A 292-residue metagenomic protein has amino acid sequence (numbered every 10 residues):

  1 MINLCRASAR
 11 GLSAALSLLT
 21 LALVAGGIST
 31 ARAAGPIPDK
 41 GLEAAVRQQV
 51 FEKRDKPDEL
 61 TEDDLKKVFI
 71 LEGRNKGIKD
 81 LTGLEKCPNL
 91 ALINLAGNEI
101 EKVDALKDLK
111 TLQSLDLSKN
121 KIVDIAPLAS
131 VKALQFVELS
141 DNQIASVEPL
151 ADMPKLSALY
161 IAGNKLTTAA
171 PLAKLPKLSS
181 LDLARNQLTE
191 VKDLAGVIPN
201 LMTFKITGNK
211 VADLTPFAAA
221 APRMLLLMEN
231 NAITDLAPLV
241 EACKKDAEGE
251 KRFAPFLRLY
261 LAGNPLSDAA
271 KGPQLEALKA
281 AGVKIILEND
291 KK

Functional and structural regions predicted by a protein language model:
M1-R10: N-terminal secretory signal peptides that target proteins for export/translocation
S13-G26: Bacterial N-terminal signal peptides
K40-D104, Q113, S118: LRR N-terminal entry segment and analogous cap-like coil->beta motifs
V68, L90, L112, L134 (+6 more regions): Conserved hydrophobic position(s) of the canonical leucine-rich repeat
F69-L71, I93-L95, L115-L117, V137-L139 (+5 more regions): Conserved hydrophobic beta-strand positions in leucine-rich repeat
L81-L84, V103-L106, I125-L128, V147-L150 (+5 more regions): Canonical leucine-rich repeat
A221-D235, V240-K291: Leucine-rich repeat domain C-terminal region
